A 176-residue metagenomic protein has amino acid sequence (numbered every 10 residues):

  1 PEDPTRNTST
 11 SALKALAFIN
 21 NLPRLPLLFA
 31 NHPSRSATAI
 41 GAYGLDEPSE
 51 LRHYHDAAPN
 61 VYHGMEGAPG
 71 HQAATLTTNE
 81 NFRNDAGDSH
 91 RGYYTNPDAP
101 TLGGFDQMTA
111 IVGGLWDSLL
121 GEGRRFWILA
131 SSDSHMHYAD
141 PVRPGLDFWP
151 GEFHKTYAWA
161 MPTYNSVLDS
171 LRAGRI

Functional and structural regions predicted by a protein language model:
P1-I176: Extended, charged catalytic domains and RNA/DNA-binding interfaces, predominantly in divalent-metal-using enzymes
